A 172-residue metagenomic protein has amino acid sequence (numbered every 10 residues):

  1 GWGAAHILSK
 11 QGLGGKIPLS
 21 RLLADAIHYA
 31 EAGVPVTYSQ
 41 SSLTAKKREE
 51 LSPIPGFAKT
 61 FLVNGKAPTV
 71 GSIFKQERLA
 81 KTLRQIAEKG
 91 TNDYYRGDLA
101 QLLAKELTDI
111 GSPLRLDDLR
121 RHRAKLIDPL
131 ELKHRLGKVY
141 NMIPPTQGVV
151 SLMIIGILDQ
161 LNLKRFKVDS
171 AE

Functional and structural regions predicted by a protein language model:
G1-E172: Feature marks proteins synthesized as precursors that undergo proteolytic processing into two chains
